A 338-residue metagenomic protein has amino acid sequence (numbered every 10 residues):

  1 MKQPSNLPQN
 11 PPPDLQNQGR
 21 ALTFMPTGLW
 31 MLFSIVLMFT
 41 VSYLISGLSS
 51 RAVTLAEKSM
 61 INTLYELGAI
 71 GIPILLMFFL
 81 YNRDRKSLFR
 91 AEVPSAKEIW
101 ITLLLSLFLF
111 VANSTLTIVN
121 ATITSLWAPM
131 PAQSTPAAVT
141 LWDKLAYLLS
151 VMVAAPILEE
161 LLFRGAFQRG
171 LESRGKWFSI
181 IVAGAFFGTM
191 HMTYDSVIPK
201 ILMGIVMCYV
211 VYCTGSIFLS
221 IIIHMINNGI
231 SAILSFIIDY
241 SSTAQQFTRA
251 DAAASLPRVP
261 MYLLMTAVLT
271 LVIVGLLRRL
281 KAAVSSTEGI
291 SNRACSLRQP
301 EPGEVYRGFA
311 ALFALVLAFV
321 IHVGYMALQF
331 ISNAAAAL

Functional and structural regions predicted by a protein language model:
P4-D14, G47-T54, K58-L107, T122-T124 (+1 more regions): Membrane-helix interface linkers and caps
L7-V36, R85-S114, I290-F319: Interfacial transmembrane-helix boundary/kink motif in multi-pass membrane proteins
P11-Y65, S125-P136, L141-L171, F236 (+1 more regions): Transmembrane alpha-helical insertion/packing segments
T27, K58, N62-T63, L88 (+4 more regions): Alpha-helical transmembrane segments and their helix-entry boundary regions
M31-F39, Y43, E66-G71, I99-S114 (+8 more regions): Alpha-helical transmembrane spans of integral membrane proteins, capturing the lipid-embedded, hydrophobic core of TM
I35-G47, N113-T117, I321-Q329: Alpha-helical transmembrane segments of multi-pass membrane proteins
T54-I61, K86-L158, G324-L338: Juxtamembrane helix-loop-helix connectors linking adjacent transmembrane helices in multi-pass membrane enzymes
K144-A335: Transmembrane helix-loop-helix hairpins at the membrane interface of multi-pass integral membrane proteins
